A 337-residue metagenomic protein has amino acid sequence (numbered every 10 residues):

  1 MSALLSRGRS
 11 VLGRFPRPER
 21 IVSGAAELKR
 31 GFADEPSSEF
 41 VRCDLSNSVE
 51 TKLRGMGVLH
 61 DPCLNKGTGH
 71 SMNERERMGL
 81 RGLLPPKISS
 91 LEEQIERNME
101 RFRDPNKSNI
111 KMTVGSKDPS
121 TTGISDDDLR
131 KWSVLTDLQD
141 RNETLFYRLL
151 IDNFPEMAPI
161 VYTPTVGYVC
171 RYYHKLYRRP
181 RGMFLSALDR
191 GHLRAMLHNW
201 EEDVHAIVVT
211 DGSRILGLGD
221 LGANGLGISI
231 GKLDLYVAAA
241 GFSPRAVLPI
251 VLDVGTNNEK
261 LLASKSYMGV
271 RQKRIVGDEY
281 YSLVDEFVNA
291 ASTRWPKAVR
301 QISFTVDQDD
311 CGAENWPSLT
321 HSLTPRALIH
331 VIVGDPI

Functional and structural regions predicted by a protein language model:
M1-V49: N-terminal mitochondrial targeting presequence
E35-I337: Metallocofactor- and cofactor-centric catalytic cores in central/energy metabolism, strongly enriched
